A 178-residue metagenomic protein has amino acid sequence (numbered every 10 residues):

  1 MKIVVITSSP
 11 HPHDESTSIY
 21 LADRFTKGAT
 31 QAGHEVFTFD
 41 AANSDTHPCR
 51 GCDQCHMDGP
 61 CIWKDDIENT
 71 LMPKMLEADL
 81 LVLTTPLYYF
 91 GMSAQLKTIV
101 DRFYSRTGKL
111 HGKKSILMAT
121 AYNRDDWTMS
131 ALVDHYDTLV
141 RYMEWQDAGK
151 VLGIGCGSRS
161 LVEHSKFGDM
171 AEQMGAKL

Functional and structural regions predicted by a protein language model:
M1-T84, F90-D101, S105, G168-L178: N-terminal beta1-alpha1-beta2 submodule of the flavodoxin-like/Rossmannoid cofactor-binding fold
I6-T7, T84, L117-A121, V151-G153: Short beta-strands and strand-loop turn motifs
P10-H13, Y88-Y89, Y122-D126, C156-R159: Short histidine/acidic/glycine/proline-rich micro-motifs that form metal- and phosphate-coordinating active-site loops
D14-T17, W127-S130, S160-S165: Short, solvent-exposed loop/turn segments at secondary-structure boundaries
I67, I99, L117-M118, V133 (+1 more regions): Residue-level signal for alpha-helical context at structural boundaries
N69, S130, D134, S165-D169: Generic alpha-helical secondary structure signal
A94, T107-K150: Short, glycine-/small-residue-rich phosphate/pyrophosphate-handling segment
Y136-I154, S158, V162-S165, E172 (+1 more regions): A charged, well-structured terminal subsegment
